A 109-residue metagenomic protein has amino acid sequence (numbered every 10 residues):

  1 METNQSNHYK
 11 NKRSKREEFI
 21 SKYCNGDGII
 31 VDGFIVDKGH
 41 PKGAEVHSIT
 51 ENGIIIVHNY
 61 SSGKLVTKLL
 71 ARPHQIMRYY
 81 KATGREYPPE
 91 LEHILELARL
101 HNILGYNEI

Functional and structural regions predicted by a protein language model:
M1-I109: Ribonuclease/tRNase effector modules and their secretory precursors
